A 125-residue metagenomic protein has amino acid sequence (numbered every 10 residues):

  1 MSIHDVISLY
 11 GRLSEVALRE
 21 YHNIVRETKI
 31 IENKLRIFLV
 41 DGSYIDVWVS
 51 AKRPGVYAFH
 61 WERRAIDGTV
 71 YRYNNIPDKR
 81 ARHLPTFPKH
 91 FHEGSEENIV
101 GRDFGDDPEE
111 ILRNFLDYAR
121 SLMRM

Functional and structural regions predicted by a protein language model:
M1-I45, V49-P54: Negatively charged, low-complexity tracts enriched in Asp/Glu with abundant Ser/Thr
S2, I30, A51-R63, I99-E110: Short, surface-exposed, charge-dense and proline/glycine-enriched linear segments
K34-R36, A58, F115, S121: N-terminal leader/targeting segments
A58-G105: An exposed acidic His-Trp-rich patch
S95-M125: Well-ordered alpha/beta subsegment
